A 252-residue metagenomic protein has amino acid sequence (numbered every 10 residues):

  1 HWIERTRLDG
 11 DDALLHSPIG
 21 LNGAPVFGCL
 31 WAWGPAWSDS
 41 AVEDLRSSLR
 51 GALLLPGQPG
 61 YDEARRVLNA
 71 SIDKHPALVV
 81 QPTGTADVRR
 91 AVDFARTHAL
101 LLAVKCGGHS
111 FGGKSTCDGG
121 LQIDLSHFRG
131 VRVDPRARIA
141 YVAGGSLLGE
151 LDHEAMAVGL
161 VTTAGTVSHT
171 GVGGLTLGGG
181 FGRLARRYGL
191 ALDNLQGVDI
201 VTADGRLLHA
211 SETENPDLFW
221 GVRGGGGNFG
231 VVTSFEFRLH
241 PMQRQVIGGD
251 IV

Functional and structural regions predicted by a protein language model:
W2-R187, N194, N228-F229, V246-I251: N-terminal accessory segments
V161, V198-V252: C-terminal cap/substrate-recognition region of VAO/PCMH-type FAD-linked oxidoreductases
